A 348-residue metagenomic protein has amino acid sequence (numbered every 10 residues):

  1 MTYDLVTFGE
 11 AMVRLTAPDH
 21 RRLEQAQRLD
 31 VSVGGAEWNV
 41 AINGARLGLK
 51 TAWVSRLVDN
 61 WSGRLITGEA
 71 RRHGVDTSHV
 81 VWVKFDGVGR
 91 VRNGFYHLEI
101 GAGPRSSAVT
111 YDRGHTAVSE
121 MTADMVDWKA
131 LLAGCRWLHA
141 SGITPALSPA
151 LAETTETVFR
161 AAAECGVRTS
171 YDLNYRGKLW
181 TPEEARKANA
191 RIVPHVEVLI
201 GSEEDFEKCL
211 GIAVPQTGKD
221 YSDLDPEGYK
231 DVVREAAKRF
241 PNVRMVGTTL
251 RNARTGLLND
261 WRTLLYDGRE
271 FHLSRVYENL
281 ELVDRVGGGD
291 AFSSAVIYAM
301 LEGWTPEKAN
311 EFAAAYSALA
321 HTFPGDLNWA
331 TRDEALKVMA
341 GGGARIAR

Functional and structural regions predicted by a protein language model:
M1-L23: Positively charged, low-complexity intrinsically disordered leader regions
M1-V6, R160, E164, A213-R348: Conserved phosphate-binding/catalytic region of the ribokinase-like
A11, L173, A291: Active-site metal-binding loops of divalent metal-dependent hydrolases
H20-I42: Short catalytic helix/loop segments, enriched in acidic residues and glycine and frequently bearing histidine
S32, N39-T51, R72, A299-E302: Alpha-helix C-terminal capping segments
G44, S202, G289: Short, conserved phosphate/pyrophosphate- and ester-handling motifs at nucleotide-, phospho-/glycolipid
K50-P145, A335-R348: Conserved N-terminal subdomain of the carbohydrate kinase-like
W137, I143-G256: Conserved beta-alpha-beta core of the PfkB/ribokinase-like small-molecule kinase fold
